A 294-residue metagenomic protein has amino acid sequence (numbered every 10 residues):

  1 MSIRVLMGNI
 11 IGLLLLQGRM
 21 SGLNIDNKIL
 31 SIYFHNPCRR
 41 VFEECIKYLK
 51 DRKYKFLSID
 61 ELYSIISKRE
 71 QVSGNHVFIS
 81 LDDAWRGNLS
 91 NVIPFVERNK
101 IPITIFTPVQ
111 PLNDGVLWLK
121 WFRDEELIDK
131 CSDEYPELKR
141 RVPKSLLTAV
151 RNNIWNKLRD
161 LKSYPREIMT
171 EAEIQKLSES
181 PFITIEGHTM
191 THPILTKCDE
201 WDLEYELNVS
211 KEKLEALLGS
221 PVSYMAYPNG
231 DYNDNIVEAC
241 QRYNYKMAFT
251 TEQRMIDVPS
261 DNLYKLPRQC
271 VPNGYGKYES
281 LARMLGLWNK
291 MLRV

Functional and structural regions predicted by a protein language model:
M1-S80, R86-G87, E179-S180, M190 (+1 more regions): C-terminal active-site subregion of NodB/CE4 polysaccharide deacetylases
I32-H35, N75-H76, E97-D231, L263-L266: Metal-dependent polysaccharide deacetylase catalytic core of the NodB/CE4 family, i.e., the active-site-bearing domain
L89-P102, R140-T148, A282-V294: Electropositive, surface-exposed helix/loop patches at the edges of structured domains that serve as adaptable
P94, Q175, V237-E238: Alpha-helical segments flanking ligand/cofactor-binding loops in enzyme cores
